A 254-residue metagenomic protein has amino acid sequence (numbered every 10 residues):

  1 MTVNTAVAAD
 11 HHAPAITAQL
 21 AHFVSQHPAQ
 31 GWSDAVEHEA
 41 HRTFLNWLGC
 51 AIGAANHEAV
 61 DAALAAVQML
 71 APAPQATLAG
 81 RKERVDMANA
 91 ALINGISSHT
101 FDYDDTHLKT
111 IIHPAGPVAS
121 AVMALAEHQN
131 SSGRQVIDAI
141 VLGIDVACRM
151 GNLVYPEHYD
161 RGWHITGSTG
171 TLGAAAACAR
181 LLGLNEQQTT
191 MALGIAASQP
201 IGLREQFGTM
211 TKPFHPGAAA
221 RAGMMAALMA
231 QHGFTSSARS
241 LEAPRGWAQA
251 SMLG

Functional and structural regions predicted by a protein language model:
T2-G254: N-terminal core-entry segment
